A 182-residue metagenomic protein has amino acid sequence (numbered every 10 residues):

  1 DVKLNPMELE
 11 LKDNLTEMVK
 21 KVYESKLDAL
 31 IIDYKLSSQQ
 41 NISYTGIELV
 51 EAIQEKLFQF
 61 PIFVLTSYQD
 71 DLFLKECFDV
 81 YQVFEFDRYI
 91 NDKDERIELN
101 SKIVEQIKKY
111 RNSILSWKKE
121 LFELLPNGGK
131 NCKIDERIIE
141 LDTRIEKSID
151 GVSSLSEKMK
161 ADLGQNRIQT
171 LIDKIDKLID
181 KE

Functional and structural regions predicted by a protein language model:
D1, L57-Q59, C77-F78: Short, well-ordered coil/turn elements that cap or connect secondary structure elements
D1-L9: Two-component/phosphorelay signaling modules centered on CheY-like receiver
D13-K20, E24, D28-Q54: Conserved phosphotransfer microenvironments
L27, F60, V80-Y81: Short, well-ordered alpha-helix to beta-strand connector turns
K35-Q40, Y68-D71, Y89-I90: Short acidic, S/G/P-rich loop/turn micro-motifs used as interaction or catalytic elements
E48-Q54, Q59-L72, F84: A short, hydrophobic beta-strand element within the central beta-sheet of small alpha/beta folds
D71, K75-R137: Charged, amphipathic alpha-helical linkers/stalks
K108-E182: C-terminal output/effector regions of signal-responsive regulators
